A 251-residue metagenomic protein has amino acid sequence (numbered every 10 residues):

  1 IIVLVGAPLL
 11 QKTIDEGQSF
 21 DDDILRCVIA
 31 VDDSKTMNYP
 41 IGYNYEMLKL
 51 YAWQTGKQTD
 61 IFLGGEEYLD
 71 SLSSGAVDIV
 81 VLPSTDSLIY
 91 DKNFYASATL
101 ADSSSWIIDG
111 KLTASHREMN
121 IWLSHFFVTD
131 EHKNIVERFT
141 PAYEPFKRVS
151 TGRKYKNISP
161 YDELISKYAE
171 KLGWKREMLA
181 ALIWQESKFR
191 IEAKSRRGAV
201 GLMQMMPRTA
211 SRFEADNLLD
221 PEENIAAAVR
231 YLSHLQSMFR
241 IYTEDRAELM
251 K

Functional and structural regions predicted by a protein language model:
I1-L4, F20-P83: Extracytoplasmic small-molecule ligand-binding "clamshell" domains of the periplasmic binding protein/Venus flytrap
K12-T13, D245-K251: Short, intrinsically disordered, charge-balanced linker/junction segments flanking boundaries in proteins
S34-Y39, S105-I108, R148-Y155, I165-Y168 (+2 more regions): Second-shell loop/turn segments in exported
G42-Q54, S104-Y143, S159: Extended ligand-binding regions for polar small-molecule ligands
Y51, L72-S73, M119, L182 (+1 more regions): Hydrophobic residues within well-ordered alpha-helices
S74-A76, S87-K111, E214-D216: Ligand-binding "clamshell"
T140-F189, E222, F239-R246: Export/targeting segments at the very N-terminus of extracytoplasmic proteins
E192-D216, N224-S233: Substrate-binding/active-site groove segments that recognize and process beta-1,4-linked N-acetyl-hexosamine
